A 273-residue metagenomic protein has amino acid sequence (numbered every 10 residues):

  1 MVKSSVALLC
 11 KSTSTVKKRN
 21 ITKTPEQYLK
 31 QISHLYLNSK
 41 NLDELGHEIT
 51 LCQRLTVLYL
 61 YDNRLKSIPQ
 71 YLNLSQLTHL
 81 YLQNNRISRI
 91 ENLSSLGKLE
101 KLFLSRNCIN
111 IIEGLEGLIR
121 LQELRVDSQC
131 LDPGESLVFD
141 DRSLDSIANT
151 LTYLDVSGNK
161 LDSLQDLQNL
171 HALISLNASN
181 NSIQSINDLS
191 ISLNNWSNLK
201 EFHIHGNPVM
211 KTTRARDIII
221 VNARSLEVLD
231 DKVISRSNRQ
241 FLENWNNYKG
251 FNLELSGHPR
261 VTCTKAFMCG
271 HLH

Functional and structural regions predicted by a protein language model:
M1-R64, Q70, L74-H79, R86 (+2 more regions): Long, contiguous C-terminal flanking segments immediately downstream of a protein's structured core
R89, I111: Basic (Lys/Arg-enriched) interaction patch that binds polyanionic ligands
